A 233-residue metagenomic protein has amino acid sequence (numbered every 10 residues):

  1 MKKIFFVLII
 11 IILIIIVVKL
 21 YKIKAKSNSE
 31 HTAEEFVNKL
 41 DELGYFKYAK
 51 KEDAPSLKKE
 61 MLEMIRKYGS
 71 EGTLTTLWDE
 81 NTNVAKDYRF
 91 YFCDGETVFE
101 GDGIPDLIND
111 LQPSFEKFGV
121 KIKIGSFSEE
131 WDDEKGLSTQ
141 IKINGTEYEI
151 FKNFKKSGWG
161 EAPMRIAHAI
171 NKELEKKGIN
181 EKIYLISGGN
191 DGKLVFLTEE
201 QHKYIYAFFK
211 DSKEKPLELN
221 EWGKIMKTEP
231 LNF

Functional and structural regions predicted by a protein language model:
M1-I4: Positively charged n-region of N-terminal signal peptides that target proteins for export
F6-I10: Sec-dependent N-terminal signal peptides
I12, I16-F233: Contiguous interface-forming segments/domains that mediate binding rather than catalysis
